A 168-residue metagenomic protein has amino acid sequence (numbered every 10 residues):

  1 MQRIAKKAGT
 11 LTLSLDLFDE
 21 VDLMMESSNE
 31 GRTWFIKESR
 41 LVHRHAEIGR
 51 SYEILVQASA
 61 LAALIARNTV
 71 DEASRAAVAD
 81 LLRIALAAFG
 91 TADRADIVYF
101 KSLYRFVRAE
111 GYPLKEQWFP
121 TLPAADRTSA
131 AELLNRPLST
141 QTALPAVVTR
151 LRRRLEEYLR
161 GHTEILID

Functional and structural regions predicted by a protein language model:
M1-D168: Non-catalytic alpha-helical scaffolds and adjoining flexible linkers that form interface surfaces for assembly
